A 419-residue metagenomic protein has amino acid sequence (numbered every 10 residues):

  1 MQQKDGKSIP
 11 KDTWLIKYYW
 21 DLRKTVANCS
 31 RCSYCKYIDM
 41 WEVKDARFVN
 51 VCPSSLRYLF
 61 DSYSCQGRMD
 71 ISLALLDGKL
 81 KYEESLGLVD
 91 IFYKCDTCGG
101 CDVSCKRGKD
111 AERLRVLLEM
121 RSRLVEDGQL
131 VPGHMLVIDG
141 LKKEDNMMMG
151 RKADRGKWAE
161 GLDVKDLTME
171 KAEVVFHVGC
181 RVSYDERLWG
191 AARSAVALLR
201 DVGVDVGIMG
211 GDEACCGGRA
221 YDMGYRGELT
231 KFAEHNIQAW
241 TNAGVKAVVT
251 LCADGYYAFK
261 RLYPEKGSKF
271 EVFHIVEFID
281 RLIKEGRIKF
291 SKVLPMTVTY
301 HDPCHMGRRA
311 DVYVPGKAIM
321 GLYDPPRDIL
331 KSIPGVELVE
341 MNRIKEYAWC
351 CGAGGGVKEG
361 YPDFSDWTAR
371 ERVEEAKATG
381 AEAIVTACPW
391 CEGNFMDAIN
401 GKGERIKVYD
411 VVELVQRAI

Functional and structural regions predicted by a protein language model:
M1-K7, K44-L73, D311-V312, I319-M320: A broadly conserved sequence feature marking short terminus-proximal activation segments in nucleic acid-centric
Q2, S8, L15-R23, Y63-C65 (+1 more regions): Iron-sulfur-cluster electron-transfer modules
P10-Y37, E42, A46-N50, R57-F60 (+3 more regions): Ferredoxin-like iron-sulfur electron-transfer modules
C29-C35, D39, C52, C95-C105 (+6 more regions): Short cysteine clusters
F48-S54, R113-E126, D366-E374: Short cysteine/histidine-rich metal-coordination sites, predominantly Zn2+-binding motifs
G108-D110, V182-E271, G307-G321, P325-I419: Cofactor-cradling patches in redox/metallo enzymes
I275-K284, I288-A310, S332, K345-C350: Catalytic cores of enzyme domains
